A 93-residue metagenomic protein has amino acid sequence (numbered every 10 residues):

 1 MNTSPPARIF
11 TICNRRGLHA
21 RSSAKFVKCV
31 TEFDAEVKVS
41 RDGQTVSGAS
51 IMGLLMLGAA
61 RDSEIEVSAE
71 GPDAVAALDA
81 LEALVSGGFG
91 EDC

Functional and structural regions predicted by a protein language model:
M1-N2, L57: Short secondary-structure boundary/capping segments
N2, A24, K28, D79-A80: Long, contiguous binding/interaction regions
T3-I9, E64-E66: Intrinsic-disorder/low-complexity, polar/charged segments enriched in Ser/Thr/Lys/Arg/Asp/Glu/Gln
P6, D42, S47, A76-A77: Hydrophobic alpha-helical segments and their boundary regions
T11-A60, S68: Compact, glycine-rich, soluble single-domain proteins
A60-C93: C-terminal structural segments of small proteins and small subunits
